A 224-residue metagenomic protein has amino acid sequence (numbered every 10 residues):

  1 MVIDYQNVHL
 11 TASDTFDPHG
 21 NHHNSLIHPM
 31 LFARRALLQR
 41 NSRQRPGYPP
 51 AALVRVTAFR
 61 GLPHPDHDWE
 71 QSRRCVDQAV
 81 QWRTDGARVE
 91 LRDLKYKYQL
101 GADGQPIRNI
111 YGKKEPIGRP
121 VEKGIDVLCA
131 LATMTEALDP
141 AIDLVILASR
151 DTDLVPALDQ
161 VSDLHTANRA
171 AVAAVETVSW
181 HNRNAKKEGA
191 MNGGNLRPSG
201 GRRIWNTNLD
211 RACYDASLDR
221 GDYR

Functional and structural regions predicted by a protein language model:
M1-I110, K114-G118, V178: Domain-level signal for Mg2+-assisted phosphodiester chemistry and nucleotide/NA-binding surfaces in nucleic-acid
L91-R224: Nuclease catalytic cores that cleave nucleic-acid phosphodiester bonds, predominantly acidic two-metal-ion
